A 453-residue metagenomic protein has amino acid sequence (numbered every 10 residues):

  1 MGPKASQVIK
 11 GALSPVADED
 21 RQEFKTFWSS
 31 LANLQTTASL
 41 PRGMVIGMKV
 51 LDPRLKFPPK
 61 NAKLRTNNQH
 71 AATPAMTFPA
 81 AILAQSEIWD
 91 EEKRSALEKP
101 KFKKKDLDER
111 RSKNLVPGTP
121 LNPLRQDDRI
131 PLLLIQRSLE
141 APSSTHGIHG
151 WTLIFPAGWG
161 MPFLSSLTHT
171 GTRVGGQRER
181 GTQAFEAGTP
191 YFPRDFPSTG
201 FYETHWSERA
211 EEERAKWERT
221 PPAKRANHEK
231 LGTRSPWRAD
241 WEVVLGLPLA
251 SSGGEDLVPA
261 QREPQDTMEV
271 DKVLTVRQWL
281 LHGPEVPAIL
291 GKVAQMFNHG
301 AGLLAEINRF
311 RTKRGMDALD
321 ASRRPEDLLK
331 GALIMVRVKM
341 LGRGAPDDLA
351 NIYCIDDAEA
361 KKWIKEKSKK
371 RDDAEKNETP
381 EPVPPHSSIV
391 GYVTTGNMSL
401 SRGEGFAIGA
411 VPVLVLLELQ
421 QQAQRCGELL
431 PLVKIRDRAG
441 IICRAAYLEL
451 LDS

Functional and structural regions predicted by a protein language model:
M1-S453: Glycine/proline-enriched, intrinsically flexible loops and inter-domain linkers
